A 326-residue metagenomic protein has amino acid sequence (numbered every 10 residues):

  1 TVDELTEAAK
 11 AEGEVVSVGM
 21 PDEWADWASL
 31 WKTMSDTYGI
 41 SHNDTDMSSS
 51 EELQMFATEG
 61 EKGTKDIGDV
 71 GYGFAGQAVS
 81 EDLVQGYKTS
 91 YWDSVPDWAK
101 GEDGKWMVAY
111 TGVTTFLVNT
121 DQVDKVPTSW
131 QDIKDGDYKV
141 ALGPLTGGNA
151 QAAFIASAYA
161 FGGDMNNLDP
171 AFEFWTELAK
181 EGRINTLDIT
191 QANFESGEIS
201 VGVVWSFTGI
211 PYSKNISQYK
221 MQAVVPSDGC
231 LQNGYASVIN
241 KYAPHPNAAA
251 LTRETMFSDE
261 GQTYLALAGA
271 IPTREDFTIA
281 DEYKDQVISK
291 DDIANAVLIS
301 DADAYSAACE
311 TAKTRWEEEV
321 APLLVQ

Functional and structural regions predicted by a protein language model:
T1-V16, S35-D36, K134-G136: Immediate post-signal peptide segment of exported/extracytoplasmic ligand-binding proteins
D3, I293-Q326: Conserved C-terminal helix/tail region of periplasmic/extracytoplasmic solute-binding proteins
G13, G19, Y38, G60 (+10 more regions): Sec/Tat-exported extracytoplasmic proteins
V16-K32, N43-A57, E61-I199: Extracytoplasmic ligand-binding site segments that recognize negatively charged/polar headgroups
G73-V79, V201-K220: A ligand-binding cleft/hinge motif common to bilobed small-molecule-binding domains
S94-D97, T111-T115, F172-E177, R183 (+2 more regions): Periplasmic-binding protein-like
T115-Q122, F154-A160, N233-P246, Y264-L265: A bilobed periplasmic-binding-protein/Venus flytrap-type ligand-binding module shared by bacterial periplasmic
L231, N240-S300: Mature extracytoplasmic/periplasmic domains
